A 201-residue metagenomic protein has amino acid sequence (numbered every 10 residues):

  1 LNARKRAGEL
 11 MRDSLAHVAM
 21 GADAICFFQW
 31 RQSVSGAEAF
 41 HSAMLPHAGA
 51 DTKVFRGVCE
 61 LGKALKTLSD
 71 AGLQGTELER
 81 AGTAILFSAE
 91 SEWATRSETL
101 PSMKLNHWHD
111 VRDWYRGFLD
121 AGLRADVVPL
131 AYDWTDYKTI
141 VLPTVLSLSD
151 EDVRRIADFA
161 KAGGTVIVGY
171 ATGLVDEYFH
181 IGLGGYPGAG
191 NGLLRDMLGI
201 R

Functional and structural regions predicted by a protein language model:
L1-R201: Carbohydrate-binding surfaces of carbohydrate-active enzymes
